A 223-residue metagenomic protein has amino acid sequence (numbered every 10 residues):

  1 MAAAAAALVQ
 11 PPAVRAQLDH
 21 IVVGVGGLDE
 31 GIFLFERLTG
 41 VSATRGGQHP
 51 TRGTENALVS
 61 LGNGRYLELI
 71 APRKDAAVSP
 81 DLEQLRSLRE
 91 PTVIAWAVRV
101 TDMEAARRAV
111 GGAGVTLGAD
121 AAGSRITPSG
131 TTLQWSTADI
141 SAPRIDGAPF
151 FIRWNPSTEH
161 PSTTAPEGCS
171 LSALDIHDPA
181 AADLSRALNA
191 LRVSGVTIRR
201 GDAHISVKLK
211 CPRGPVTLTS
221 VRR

Functional and structural regions predicted by a protein language model:
M1-A5: N-terminal export leaders
Q10-L28, P91-V100, F150-A181: N-terminal beta-strand motif that seeds the catalytic metal site of vicinal oxygen chelate
V14, G62, R89, R144: Extracellular/periplasmic catalytic domains that process cell-envelope and extracellular macromolecules
A16, P50-R52, R200: Short solvent-exposed loop/turn micro-motifs enriched in small/polar/acidic residues
L28-L85: Glycine/small-residue-rich interface belts in oligomeric ring/scaffold proteins and their assembly partners
L28-S42, R108-G112, A180-L191: Amphipathic alpha-helical segments
L58-S60, L67, E104-A173, L191-R223: Vicinal oxygen chelate
K74-A105: A basic- and aromatic-enriched beta-loop-alpha substructure that forms the phosphate/nucleotide- and DNA/RNA-contacting
